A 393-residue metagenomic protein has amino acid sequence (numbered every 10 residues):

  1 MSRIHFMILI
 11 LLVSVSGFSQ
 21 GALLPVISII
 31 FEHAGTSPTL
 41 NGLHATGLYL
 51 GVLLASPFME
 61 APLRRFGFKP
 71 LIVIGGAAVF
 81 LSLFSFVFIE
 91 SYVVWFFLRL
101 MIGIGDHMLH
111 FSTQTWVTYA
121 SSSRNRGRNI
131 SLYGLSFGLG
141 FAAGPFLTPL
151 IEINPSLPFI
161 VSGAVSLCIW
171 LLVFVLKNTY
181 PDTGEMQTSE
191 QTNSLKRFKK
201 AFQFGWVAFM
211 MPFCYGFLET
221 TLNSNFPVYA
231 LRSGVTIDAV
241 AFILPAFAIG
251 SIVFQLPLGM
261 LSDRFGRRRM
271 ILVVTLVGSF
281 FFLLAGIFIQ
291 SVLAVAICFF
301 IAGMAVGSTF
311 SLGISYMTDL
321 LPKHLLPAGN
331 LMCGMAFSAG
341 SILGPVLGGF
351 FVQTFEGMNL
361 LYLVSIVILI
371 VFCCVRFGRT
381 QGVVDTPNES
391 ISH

Functional and structural regions predicted by a protein language model:
M1-R3, Y180-A208, H393: Juxtamembrane intracellular "pre-TM" segments in multi-pass secondary transporters
S2-Y49, G216-Y229, S233: Helix-loop boundary and gating motifs at the non-cytosolic
A55-G67, Q255-G266, V352: Helix-to-loop junctions at the C-terminal end of transmembrane segments in multipass secondary transporters
P70-F84, R269-L283: Structural signature of the two symmetry-related core transmembrane helices
V93-M101, L293-I301: Paired small-residue
L100-S136: Cytoplasmic helix-loop-helix junction between adjacent transmembrane helices in 12-TM secondary transporters
F159-F174, L361-R376: Symmetry-related core transmembrane helices of the 12-TM Major Facilitator Superfamily/SLC fold
L325-Q353: A late C-terminal transmembrane helix in Major Facilitator Superfamily
